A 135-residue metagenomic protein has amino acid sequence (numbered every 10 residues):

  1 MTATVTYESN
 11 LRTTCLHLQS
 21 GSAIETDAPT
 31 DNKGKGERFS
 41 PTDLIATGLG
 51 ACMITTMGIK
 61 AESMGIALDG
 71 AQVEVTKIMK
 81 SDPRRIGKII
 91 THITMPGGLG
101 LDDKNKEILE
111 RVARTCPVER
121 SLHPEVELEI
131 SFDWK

Functional and structural regions predicted by a protein language model:
M1-T47, T55-K135: Extended beta-strand/beta-hairpin segments
